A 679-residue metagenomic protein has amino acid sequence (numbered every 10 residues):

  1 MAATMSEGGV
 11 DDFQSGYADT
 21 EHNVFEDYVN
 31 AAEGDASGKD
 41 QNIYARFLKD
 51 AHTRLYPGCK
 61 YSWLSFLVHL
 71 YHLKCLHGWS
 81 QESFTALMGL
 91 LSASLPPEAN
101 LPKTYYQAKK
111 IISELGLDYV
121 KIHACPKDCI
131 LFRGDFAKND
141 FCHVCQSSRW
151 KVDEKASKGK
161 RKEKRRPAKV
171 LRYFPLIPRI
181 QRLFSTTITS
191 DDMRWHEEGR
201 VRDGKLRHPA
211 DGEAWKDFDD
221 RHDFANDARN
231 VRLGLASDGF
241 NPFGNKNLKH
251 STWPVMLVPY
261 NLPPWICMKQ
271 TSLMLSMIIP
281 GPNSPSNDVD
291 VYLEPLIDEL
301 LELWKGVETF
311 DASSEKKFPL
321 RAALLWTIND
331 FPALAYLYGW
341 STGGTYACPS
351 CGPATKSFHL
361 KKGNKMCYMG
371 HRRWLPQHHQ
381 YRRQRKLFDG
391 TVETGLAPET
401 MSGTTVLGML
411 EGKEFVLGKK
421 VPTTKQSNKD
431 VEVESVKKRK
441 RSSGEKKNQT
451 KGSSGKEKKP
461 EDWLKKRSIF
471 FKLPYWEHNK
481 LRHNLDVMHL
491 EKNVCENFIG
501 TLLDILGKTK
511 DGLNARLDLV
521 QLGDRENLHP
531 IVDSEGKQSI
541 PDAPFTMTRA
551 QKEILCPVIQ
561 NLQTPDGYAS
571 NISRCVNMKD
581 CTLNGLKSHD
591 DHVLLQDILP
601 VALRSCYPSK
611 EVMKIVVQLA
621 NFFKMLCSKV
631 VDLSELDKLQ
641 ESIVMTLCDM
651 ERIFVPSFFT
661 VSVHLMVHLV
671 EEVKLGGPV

Functional and structural regions predicted by a protein language model:
A2-K121, L131-R133: N-terminal alpha-helical interaction blocks
E21, A32, H52, W79-S83 (+6 more regions): Membrane-entry segments of alpha-helical transmembrane domains in multi-pass membrane proteins
F25, R482-L485, K492-C495, R516-L519 (+4 more regions): Membrane-proximal termini and loops of membrane proteins
P57-S65, W79, G116-V120, I266-K269 (+5 more regions): Helix-boundary capping/turn motifs
A99-F545, M613, V617-G677: Domain-level cores of phosphate- or acyl-group-handling catalytic modules
Q596-C606: Extended amphipathic alpha-helical scaffold segments
